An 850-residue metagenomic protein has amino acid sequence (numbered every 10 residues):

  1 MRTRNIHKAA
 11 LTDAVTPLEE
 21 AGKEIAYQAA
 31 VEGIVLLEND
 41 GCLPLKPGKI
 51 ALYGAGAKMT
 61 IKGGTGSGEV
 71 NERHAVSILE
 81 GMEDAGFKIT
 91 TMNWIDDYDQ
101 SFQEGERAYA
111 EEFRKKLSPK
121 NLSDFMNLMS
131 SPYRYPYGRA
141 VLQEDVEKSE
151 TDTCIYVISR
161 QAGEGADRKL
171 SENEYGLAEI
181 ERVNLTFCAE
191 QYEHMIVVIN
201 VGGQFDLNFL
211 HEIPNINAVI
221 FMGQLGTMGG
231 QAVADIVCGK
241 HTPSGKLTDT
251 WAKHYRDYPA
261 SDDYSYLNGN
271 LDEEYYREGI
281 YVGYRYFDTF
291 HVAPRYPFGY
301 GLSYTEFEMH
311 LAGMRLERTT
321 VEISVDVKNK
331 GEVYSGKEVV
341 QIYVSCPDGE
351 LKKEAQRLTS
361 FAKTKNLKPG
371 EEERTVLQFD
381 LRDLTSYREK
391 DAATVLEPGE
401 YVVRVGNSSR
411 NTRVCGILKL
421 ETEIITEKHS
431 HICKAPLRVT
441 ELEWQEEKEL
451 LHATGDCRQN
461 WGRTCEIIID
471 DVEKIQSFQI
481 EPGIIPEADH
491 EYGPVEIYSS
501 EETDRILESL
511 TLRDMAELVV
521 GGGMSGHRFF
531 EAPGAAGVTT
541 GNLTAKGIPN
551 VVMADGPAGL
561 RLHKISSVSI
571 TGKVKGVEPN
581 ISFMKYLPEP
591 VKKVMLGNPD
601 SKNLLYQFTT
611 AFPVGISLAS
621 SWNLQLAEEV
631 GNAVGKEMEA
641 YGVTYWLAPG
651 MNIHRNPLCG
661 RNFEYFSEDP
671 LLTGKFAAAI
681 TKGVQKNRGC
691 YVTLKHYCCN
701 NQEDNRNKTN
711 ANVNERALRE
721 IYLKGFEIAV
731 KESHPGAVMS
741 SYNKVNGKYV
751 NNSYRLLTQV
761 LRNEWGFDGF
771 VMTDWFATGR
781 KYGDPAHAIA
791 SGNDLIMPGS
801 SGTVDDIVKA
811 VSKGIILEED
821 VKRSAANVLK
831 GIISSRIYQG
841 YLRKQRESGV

Functional and structural regions predicted by a protein language model:
M1-S386, V395-R410, K428-V850: Glycoside hydrolase catalytic-domain context in secreted enzymes
A392: Extracellular/periplasmic metallocenter environments
N411-K428: Short beta-strand elements
